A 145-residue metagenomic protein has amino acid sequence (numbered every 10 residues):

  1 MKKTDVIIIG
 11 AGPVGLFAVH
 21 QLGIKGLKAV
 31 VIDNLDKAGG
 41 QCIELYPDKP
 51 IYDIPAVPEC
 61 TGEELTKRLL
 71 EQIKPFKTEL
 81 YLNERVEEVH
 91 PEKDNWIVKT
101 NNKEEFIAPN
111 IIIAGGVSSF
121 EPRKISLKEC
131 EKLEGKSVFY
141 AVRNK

Functional and structural regions predicted by a protein language model:
M1-I9, K25, L80-K145: FAD-binding core/adjacent interface of flavoenzyme oxidoreductases
I7-I9, G23-L45: Glycine-rich FAD pyrophosphate-binding loop
G10-V14: Glycine-rich Rossmann-fold phosphate-binding loop(s) that bind the pyrophosphate of adenine dinucleotide cofactors
G15, A38, C60, V89 (+1 more regions): Flexible, glycine-rich phosphate/dinucleotide-binding loops and adjacent beta-alpha linkers at cofactor/substrate
K37, K49, C60-E64, K128 (+1 more regions): Residues at secondary-structure transition points
I43-E105: N-terminal Rossmann-like dinucleotide/flavin-binding domain of flavoprotein oxidoreductases that bind FAD/FMN
